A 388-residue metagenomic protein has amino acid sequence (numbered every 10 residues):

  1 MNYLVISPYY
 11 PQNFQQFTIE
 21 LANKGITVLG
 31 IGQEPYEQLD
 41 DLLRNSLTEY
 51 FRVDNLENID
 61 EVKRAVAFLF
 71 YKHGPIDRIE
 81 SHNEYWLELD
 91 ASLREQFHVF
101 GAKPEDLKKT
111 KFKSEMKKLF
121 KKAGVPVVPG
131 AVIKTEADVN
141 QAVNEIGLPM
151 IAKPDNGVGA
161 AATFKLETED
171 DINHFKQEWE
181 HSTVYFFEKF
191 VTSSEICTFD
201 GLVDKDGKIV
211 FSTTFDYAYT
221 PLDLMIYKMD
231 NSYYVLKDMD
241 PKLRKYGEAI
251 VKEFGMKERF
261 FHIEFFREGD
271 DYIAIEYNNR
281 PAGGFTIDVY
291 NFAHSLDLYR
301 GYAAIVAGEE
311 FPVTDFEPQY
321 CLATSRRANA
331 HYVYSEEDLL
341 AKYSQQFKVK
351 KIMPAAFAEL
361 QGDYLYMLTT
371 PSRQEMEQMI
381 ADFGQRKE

Functional and structural regions predicted by a protein language model:
M1-E105, P371-E388: ATP-binding N-terminal substructure of ATP-dependent carboxylate-amine bond-forming enzymes
Y50-E57, A131-T135, F164-E167: Short acidic-hydrophobic, aromatic-tinged amphipathic segments that line or gate anion-handling sites
R94-A162: A conserved helix-loop-beta module that forms one wall/lid of the active-site cleft in ATP-utilizing catalytic domains
P126-V128, E145, P149-A152, A161-T198 (+4 more regions): Conserved ATP-binding module of the ATP-grasp superfamily
W179-V184, V191-Y233, P241-I273, N278-I287 (+1 more regions): Phosphate-binding core of ATP-grasp and ATP-grasp-like enzymes
R280-G301: ATP-dependent carboxylate-activation loops
G301-E388: Peripheral (often C-terminal) accessory segments that flank ATP-dependent C-N-forming ligase machineries
